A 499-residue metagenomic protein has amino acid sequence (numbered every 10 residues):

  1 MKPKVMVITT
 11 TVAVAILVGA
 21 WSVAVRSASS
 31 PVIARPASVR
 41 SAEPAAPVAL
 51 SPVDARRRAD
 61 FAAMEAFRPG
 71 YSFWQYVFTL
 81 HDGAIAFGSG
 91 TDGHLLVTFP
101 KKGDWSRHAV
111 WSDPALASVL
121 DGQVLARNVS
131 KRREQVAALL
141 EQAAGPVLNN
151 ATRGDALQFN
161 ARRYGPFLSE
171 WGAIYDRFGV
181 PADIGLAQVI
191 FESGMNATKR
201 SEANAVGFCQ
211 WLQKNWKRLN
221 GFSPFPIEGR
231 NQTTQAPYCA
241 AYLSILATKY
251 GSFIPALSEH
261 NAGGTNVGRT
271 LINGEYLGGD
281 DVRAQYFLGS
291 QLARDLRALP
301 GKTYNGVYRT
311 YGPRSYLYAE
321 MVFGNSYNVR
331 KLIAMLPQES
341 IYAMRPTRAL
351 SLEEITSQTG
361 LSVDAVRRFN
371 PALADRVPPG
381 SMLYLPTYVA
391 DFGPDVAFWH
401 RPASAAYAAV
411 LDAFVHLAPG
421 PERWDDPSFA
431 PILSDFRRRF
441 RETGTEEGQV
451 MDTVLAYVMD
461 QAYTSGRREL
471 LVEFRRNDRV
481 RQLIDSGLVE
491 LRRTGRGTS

Functional and structural regions predicted by a protein language model:
M1-A187, L271-G278, Q285, S290-S499: Cell-wall glycan-active module
N160-A161, P226-A236: Active-site metal-coordination segments of metallo-dependent hydrolases
A173, K217, A241-T248, G324-Y327: Short glycine/serine- and small hydrophobic-enriched flexible loop segments
P181-A187, V206, F253-S258: Alpha-helical scaffolds flanking conserved acidic
I190-M195, F208-G221, A262-T265, G324-N328: Glycine-rich, acidic and aromatic/proline-enriched surface loops and short helix-turn segments that act as binding
T198-N204, R269-N273: Short, solvent-exposed loop/turn and secondary-structure capping segments
A203-P224, A236-L243, R283, L288-L296: Substrate-binding/active-site groove segments that recognize and process beta-1,4-linked N-acetyl-hexosamine
L243-Y276: Catalytic and binding regions of secreted/periplasmic enzymes and modules that target cell-wall glycans
